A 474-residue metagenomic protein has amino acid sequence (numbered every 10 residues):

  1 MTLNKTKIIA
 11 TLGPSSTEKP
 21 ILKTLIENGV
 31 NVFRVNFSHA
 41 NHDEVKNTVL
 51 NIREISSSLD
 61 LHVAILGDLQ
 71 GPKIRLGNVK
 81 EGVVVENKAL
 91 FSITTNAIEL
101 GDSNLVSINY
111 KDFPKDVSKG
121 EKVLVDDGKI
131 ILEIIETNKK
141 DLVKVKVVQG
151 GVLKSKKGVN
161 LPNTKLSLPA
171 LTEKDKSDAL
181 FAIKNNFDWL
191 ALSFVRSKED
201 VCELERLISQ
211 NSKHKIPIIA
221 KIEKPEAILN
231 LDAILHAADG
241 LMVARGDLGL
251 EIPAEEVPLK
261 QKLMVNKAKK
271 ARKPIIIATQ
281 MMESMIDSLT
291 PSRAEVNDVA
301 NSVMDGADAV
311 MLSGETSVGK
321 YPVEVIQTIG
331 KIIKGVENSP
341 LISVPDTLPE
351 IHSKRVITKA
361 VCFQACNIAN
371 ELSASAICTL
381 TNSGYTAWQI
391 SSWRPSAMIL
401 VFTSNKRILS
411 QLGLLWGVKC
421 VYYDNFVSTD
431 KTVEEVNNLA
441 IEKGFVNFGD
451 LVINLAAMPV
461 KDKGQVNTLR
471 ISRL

Functional and structural regions predicted by a protein language model:
M1-L474: Non-catalytic helical/linker scaffolds that mediate oligomerization, partner binding, and domain coupling around large
